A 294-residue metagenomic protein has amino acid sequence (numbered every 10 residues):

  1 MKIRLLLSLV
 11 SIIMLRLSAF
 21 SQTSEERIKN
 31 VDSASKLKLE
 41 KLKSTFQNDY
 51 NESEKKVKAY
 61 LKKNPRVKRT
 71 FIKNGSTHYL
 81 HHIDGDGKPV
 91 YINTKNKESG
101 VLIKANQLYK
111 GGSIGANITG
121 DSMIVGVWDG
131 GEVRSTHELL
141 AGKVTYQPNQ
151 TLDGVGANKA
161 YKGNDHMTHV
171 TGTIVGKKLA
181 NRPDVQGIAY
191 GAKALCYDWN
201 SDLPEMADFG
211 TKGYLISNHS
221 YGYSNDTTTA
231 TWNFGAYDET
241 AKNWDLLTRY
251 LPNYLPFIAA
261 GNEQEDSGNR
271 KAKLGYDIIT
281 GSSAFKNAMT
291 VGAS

Functional and structural regions predicted by a protein language model:
M1-R27: Bacterial Sec-dependent N-terminal signal peptides
S11, A160, F234: Short, charged/polar micro-motifs that form catalytic or ligand-binding hotspots
Q22-E26, K95-S217, T227-T228, R249-L255 (+2 more regions): Subtilisin-like serine protease catalytic core
R27-N30, K38-K41, N48-K73, Y79-V127 (+4 more regions): N-terminal domain-start motif of subtilase-like serine proteases
I216-S294: Catalytic-core segments of hydrolase enzymes
